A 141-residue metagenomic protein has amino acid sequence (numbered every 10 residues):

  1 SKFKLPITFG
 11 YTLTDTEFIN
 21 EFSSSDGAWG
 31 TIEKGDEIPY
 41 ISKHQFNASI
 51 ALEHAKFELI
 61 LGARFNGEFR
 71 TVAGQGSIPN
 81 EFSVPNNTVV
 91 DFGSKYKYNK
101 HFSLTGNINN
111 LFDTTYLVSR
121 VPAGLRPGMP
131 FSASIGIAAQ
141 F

Functional and structural regions predicted by a protein language model:
S1-A73: Gram-negative outer-membrane beta-barrel transporters
F3, S42-F46, N86-V90, M129-A133: Residues that define the transmembrane beta-barrel architecture of outer-membrane proteins
I19, F46-N47, V90-F92, F102: Residue-level marker for the onset of beta-strands and adjacent loop->beta junctions in well-ordered domains
A28-E37, G76-E81, R120-L125: Extracellular loop and loop/strand-boundary signature of outer-membrane beta-barrel proteins
F65-G74, K95-F141: C-terminal beta-signal and adjacent terminal beta-strands/loops of Gram-negative outer-membrane beta-barrel proteins
S77-V84, D91-K95, F102: Short, glycine/charged-rich beta-strand-loop motifs at protein surfaces that mediate ligand recognition and catalysis
